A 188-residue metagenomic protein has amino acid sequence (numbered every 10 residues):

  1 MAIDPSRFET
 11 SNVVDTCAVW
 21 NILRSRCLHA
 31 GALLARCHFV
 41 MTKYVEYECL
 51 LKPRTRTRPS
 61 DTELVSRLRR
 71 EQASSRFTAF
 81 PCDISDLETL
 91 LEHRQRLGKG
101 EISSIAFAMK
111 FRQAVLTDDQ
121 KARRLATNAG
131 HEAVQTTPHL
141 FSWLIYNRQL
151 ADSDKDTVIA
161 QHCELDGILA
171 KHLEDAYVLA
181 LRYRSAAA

Functional and structural regions predicted by a protein language model:
A2-F107, F111-Q113, Q120-A129, V134-Q135 (+3 more regions): Active-site-proximal, substrate-binding regions of enzyme catalytic domains and RNA-binding/basic surfaces
